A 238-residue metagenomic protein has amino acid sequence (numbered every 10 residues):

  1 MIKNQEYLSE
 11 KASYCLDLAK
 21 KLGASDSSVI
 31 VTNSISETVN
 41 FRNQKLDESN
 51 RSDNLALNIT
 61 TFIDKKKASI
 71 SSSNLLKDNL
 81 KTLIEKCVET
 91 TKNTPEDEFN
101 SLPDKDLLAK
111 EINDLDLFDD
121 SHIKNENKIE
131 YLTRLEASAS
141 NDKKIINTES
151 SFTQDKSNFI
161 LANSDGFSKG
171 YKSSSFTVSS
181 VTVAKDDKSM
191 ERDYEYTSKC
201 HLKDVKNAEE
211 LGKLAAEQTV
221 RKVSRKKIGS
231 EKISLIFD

Functional and structural regions predicted by a protein language model:
M1-D238: Active-site bordering "gate/hinge" segments that shape substrate access to catalytic or cofactor-binding pockets
